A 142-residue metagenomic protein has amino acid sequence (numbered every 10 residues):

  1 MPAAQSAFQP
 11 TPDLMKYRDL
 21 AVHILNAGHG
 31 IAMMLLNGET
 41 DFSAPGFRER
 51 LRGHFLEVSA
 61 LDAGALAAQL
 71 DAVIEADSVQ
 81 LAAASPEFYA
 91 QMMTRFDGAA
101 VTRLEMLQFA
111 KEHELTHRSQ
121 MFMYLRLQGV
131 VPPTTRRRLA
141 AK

Functional and structural regions predicted by a protein language model:
A3-S6, H117: Short, solvent-exposed secondary-structure junction/capping segments
Q5-T11, A90-M93: Surface-exposed patches in mature extracellular/periplasmic domains of secreted proteins
T11-L14, R95-A99: A short beta-turn/loop motif at secondary-structure boundaries
A27-F96, Q128-K142: Short, helix-capping/interhelical loops that line the mouth of catalytic, cofactor-, or ligand-binding pockets
A99-E112: Individual transmembrane alpha-helices with interfacial aromatic-anchor signatures
F109-S119, R126: Alpha-helix capping/hinge segments and adjacent helical runs
